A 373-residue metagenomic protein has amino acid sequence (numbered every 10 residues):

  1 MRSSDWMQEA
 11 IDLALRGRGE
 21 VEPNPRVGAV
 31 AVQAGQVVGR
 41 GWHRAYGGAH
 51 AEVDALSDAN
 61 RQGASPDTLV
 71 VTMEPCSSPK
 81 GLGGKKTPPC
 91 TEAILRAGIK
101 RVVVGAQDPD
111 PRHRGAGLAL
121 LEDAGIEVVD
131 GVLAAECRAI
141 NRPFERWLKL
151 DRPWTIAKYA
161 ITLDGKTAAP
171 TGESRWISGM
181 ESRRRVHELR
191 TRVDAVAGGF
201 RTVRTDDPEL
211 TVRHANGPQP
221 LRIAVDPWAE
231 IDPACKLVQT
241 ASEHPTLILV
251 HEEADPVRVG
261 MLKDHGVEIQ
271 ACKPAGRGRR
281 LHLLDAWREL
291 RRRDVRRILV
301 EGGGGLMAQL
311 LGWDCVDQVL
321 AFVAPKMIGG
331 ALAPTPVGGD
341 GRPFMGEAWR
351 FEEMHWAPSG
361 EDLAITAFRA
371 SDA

Functional and structural regions predicted by a protein language model:
M1-E22, R40, G63, W154-A373: Enzymes that bind and transform nitrogen-containing heteroaromatic metabolites
W6, P23-V27, A51-E52: Short N-terminal amphipathic alpha-helix/helix-capping patch enriched in small hydrophobics with frequent Ser/Thr
G19-V21, G48, V132-A160: Proteins enriched for Cys/Gly/acidic motifs involved in redox and nucleic-acid/cofactor modification
R26, V104, V300: Short beta-strand segments at enzyme active-site cores
V27-G35, Y159-A160, I365: Short beta-strand scaffold segments in enzyme catalytic cores
A31-E136, L221, L247, A254 (+2 more regions): Zn2+-dependent cytidine deaminase-like catalytic core
L118, A134-N141, R183-R190: Hydrophobic, well-ordered secondary-structure segments
